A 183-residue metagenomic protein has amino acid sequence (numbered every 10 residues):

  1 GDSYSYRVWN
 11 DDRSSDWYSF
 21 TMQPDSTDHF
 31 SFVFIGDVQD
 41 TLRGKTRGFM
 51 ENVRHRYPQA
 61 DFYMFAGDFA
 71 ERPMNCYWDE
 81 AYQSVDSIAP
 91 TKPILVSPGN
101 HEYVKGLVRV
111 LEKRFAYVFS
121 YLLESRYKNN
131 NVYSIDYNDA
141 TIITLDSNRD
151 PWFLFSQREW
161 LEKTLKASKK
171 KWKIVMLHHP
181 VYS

Functional and structural regions predicted by a protein language model:
G1-F34, Q39, H55, Q59 (+1 more regions): Acidic, histidine-bearing metal-coordination/catalytic regions of metal-dependent phosphoesterases
S3-S19, N75-K170: Extended active-site neighborhood of metal-dependent phosphoesterases/phosphodiesterases
H29-F30, D61, V132, D139-A140 (+1 more regions): Alpha/beta-hydrolase fold active-site loops
V33-F49, R72, Y117-E124, W152-F153 (+1 more regions): Acidic/histidine-rich helix-loop elements that form or flank divalent-metal/phosphate-binding sites at the catalytic
F34-G36, F62-D68, P93-N100, L145-D146 (+1 more regions): Active-site neighborhood of phospho(di)ester-bond hydrolases with catalytic His/Asp-centered motifs
K45-N52, E80, W160: Well-ordered alpha-helical segments embedded in enzymatic catalytic cores
H55-R72, S168: Active-site metal-binding motif and surrounding structural segment of the metallo-beta-lactamase
W152, S168-S183: Active-site-proximal segments of metal-dependent phosphoesterases and phosphodiesterases across multiple
